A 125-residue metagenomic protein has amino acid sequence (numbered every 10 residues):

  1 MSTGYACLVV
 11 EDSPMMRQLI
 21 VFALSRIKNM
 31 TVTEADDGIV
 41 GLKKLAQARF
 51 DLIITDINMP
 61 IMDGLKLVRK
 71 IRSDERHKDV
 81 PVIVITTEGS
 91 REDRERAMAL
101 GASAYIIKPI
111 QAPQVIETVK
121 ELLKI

Functional and structural regions predicted by a protein language model:
E11: Conserved acidic carboxylate
P14-T33: Two-component/phosphorelay signaling modules centered on CheY-like receiver
E34-L52: Acidic, metal-coordinating helix/loop segments flanking the phosphotransfer/catalytic sites of two-component signaling
M59: Receiver (REC) domain active-site loop signature in two-component systems and cognate sites in sensor histidine kinases
I110-V119: C-terminal output helix
